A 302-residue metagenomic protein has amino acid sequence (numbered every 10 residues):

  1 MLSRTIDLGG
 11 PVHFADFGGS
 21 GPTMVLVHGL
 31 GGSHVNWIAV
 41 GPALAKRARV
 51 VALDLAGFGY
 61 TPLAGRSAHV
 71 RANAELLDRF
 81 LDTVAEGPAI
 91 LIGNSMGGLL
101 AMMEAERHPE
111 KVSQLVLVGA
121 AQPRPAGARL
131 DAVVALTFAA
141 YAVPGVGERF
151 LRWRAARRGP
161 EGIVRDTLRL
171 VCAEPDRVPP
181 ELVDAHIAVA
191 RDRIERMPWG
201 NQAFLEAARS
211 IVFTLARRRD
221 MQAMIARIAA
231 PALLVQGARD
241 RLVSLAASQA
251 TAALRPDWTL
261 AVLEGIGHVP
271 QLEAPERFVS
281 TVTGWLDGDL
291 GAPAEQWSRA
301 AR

Functional and structural regions predicted by a protein language model:
M1-L26, A45-R49, S67, A74-E75 (+2 more regions): Alpha/beta-hydrolase fold catalytic core
G10, I38, P42, A52-M96 (+3 more regions): Active-site loop/oxyanion-hole signature of alpha/beta-hydrolase fold enzymes
D16-P62: Conserved HGGG/HGGXW glycine-rich cap/lid loop of the alpha/beta-hydrolase fold
V116-R154: Flexible "cap/lid" loop of the alpha/beta hydrolase fold
W153-R227: Conserved alpha/beta-hydrolase catalytic His-Asp/Glu region
I228, L234-Q236: Short beta-strand/loop motif that positions the catalytic acidic residue of the alpha/beta-hydrolase fold
R239-V243: Acidic catalytic loop of the alpha/beta-hydrolase fold
I266-V279: Catalytic histidine-centered segment of alpha/beta-hydrolase-like enzymes
